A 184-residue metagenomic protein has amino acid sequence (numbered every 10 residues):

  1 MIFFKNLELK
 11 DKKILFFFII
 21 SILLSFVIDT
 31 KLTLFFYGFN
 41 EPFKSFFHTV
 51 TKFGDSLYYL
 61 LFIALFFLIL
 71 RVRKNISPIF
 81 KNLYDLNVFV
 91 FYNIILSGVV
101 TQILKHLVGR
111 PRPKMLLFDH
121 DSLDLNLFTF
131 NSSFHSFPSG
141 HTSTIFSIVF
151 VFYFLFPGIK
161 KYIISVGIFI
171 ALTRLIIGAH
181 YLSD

Functional and structural regions predicted by a protein language model:
M1-F66, K105-F128: N-terminal transmembrane-helix/juxtamembrane module of multi-pass inner/ER membrane proteins
I2-K12, L123-S183: Membrane-embedded catalytic cores of phosphoryl/pyrophosphoryl-handling enzymes
L9-F17, K81-N93, Y162-I163, S183: Alpha-helical transmembrane segments of integral membrane proteins
S21-V27, I95-V99, G167-A179: Aromatic-anchored segments of alpha-helical transmembrane domains
P42-F43, P78, N82-L83, K114 (+1 more regions): Membrane-helix interface segments
I63-V72, I145-Y153: Hydrophobic, aromatic-rich transmembrane alpha-helices and their immediate juxtamembrane boundary segments
I69-I103: Interfacial segments of alpha-helical transmembrane regions
